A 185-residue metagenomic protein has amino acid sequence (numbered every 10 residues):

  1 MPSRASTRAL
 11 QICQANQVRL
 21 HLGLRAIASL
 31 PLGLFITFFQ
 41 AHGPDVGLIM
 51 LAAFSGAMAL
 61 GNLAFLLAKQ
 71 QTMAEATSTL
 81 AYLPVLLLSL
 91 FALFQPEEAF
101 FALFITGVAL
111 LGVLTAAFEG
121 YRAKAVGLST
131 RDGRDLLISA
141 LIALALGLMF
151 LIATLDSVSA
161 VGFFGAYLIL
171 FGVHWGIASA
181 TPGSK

Functional and structural regions predicted by a protein language model:
M1-M73, A180-K185: N-terminal topogenic module of multi-pass integral membrane proteins
Q11, F118-T130, F150-T154, F171-K185: Membrane-water interface at the C-terminal end of transmembrane alpha helices
Q11-L22, A41-G47, Q71-A74, E98-F104 (+2 more regions): Membrane-interface helix-boundary signature
S29-L32, L80-L90, D135-M149: Small-residue-rich segments of transmembrane alpha-helices in multi-pass membrane proteins, especially helix faces
G33-I36, N62-F65, S89-L93, E119 (+2 more regions): Structural signal for membrane-spanning alpha-helices in multi-pass inner-membrane proteins, emphasizing helix cores
H42-A57, A99-V113, V161-I169: Structural signature of hydrophobic alpha-helical transmembrane segments
L86-S139: Membrane-proximal helix-loop-helix units in multi-pass membrane proteins
L88-E98, A143-A160: Hydrophobic alpha-helical transmembrane segments in multi-pass integral membrane proteins
